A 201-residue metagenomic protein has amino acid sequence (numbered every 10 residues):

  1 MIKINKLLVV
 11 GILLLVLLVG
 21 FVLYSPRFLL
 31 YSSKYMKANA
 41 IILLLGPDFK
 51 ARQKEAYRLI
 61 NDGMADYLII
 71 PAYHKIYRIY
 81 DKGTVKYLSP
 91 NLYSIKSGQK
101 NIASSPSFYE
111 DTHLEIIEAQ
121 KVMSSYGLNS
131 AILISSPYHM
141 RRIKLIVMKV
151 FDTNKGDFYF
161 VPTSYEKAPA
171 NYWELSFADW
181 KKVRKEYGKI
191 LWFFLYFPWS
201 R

Functional and structural regions predicted by a protein language model:
M1-N5: Short, Lys/Arg-rich N-terminal segment immediately upstream of the first membrane anchor
K6-L7, Q53: Hydrophobic alpha-helical segments, especially transmembrane helices and their immediate juxtamembrane helical caps
L7-L23: Hydrophobic membrane-insertion alpha-helices, especially the h-region of bacterial N-terminal signal peptides
G20, Y24-R27, V183: A general marker of short, structured functional hotspots
V22-Y24, N171, G188: Hydrophobic alpha-helical segments, principally membrane-spanning helices and signal/leader peptides
F28-F177: A structural signal for short, hydrophobic/glycine-enriched beta-strand patches
L175-R201: A transmembrane-helix-recognition feature enriched in membrane-embedded lipid enzymes and envelope glyco-/phospholipid
